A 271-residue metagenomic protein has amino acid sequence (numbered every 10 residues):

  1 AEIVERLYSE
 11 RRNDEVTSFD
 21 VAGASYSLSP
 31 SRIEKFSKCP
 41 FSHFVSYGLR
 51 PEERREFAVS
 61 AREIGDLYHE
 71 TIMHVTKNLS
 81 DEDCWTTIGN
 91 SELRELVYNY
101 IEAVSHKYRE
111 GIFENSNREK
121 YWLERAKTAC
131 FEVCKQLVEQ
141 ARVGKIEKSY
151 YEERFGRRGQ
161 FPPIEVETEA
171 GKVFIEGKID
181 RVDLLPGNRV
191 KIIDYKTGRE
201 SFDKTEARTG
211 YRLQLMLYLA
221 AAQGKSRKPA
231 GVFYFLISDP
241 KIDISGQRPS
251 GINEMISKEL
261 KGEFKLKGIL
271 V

Functional and structural regions predicted by a protein language model:
A1-V271: Structural signature of nuclease core domains in nucleic-acid processing machines
